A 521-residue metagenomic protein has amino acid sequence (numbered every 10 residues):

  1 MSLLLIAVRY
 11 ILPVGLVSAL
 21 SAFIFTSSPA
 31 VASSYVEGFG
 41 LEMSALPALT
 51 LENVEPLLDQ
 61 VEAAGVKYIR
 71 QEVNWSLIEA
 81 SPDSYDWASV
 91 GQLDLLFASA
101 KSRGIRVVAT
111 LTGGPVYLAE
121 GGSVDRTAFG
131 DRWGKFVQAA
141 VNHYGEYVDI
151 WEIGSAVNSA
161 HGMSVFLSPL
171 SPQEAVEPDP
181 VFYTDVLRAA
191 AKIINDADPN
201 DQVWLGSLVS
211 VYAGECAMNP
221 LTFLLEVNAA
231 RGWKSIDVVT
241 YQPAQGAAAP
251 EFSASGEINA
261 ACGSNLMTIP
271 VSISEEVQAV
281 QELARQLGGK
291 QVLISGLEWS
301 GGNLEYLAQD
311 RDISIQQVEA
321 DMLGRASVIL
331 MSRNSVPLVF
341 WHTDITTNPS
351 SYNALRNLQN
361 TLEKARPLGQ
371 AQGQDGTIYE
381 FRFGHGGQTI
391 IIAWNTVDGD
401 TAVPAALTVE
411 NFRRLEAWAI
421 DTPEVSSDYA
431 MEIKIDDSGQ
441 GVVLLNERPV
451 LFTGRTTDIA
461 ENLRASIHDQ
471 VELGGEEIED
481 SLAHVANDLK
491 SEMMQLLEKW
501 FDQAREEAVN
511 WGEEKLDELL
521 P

Functional and structural regions predicted by a protein language model:
A7-I24: Bacterial N-terminal signal peptides
A32-K67, E72: Boundary/entry segment of secreted carbohydrate-active catalytic domains
A48-V61, R132-A140, M218-A229, A320-S327: Short, acidic/polar
A64-Y85, G91-A217, Q242-S253, G302: Substrate-binding cleft and catalytic face of glycoside hydrolase catalytic domains, especially the flexible beta-alpha
P178-A320: Noncatalytic carbohydrate-binding groove/subsite architecture in carbohydrate-active enzymes
I294-L362, G369-Q374: Aromatic/acidic polysaccharide-binding cleft in carbohydrate-active enzymes
G373-L415: Carbohydrate-binding surface patches
M431-L473: C-terminal beta-strand-rich structural cap/linker in extracellular carbohydrate-active enzymes
